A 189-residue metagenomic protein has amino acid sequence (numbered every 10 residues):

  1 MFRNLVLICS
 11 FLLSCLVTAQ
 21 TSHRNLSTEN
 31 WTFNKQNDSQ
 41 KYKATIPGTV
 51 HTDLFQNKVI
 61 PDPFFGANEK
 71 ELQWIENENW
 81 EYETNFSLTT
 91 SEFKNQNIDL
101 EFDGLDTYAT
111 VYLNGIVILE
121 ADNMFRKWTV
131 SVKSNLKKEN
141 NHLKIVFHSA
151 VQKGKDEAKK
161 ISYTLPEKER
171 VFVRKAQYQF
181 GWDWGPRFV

Functional and structural regions predicted by a protein language model:
M1-H23: Bacterial Sec-dependent N-terminal signal peptides
F11, N37, T45-V50, Q56-K58 (+3 more regions): Short glycine-rich, polar/acidic loop-and-turn segments at beta strand-coil junctions
S22-L26, N34, N77-V189: Accessory beta-strand-rich segments of carbohydrate-active enzymes
S22-Q36, Y42-G48: Mature N-terminal segment immediately following signal peptide/propeptide cleavage in secreted/periplasmic
S27, A44, T52-Q56, I60-F65 (+1 more regions): Extended substrate-binding grooves/exosites of carbohydrate-active enzymes
P47, P63, S131-K133: Helix N-cap / beta->alpha transition motif
L72-E76: Short, solvent-exposed beta-strand/turn "edge" segments of beta-rich domains on protein surfaces
